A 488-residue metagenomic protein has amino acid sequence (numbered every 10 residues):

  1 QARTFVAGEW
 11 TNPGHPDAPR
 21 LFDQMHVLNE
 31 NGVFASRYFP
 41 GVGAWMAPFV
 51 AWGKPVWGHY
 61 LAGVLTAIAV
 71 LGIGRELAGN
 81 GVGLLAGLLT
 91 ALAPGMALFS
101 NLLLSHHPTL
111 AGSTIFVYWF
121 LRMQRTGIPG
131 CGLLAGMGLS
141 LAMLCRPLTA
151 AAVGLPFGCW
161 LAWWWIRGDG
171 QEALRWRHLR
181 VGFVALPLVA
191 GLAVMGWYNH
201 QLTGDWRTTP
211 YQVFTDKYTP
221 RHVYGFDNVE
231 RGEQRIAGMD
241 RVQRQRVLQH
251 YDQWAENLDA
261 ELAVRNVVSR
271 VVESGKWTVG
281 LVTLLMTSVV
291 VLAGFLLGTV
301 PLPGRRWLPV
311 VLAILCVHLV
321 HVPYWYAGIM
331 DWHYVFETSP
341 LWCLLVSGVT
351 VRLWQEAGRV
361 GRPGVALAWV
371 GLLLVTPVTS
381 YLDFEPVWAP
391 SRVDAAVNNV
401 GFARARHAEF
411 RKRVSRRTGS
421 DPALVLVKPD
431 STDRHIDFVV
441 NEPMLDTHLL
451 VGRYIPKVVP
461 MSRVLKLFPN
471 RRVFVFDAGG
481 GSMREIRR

Functional and structural regions predicted by a protein language model:
W45, R75-A78, F116-L134, A142 (+1 more regions): Membrane-interface transmembrane helices that cradle and orient dolichyl/undecaprenyl
P55-G81, T114-W119, L292-F295: Transmembrane-helix motifs of polytopic, lipid-linked glycan transferases
L65-A67, L161, R167, R265-L308 (+1 more regions): Hydrophobic, aromatic-rich transmembrane alpha-helices and their immediate juxtamembrane boundary segments
I68-L92, L110-A111, Q124-L134, G304-W307 (+1 more regions): Transmembrane-helix signature of polytopic, membrane-embedded enzymes that assemble or transfer cell-envelope glycans
A86-P94, L98, Y118, A135 (+2 more regions): Short helix- or helix-capping micro-motifs that position conserved polar/aromatic residues at function-defining sites
G95-T109, L148: Short acidic/glycine- and proline-prone juxtamembrane loop motifs at membrane-interface regions of multi-pass membrane
A135-L139, P156, F183, P187-G191 (+3 more regions): Transmembrane alpha-helix segments characteristic of polytopic inner-membrane glycan-assembly/cell-envelope
G154-G158, V181-V189, A193, V310 (+2 more regions): Signature aromatic-anchored transmembrane alpha helix within multi-pass, membrane-resident enzymes that catalyze glycan
